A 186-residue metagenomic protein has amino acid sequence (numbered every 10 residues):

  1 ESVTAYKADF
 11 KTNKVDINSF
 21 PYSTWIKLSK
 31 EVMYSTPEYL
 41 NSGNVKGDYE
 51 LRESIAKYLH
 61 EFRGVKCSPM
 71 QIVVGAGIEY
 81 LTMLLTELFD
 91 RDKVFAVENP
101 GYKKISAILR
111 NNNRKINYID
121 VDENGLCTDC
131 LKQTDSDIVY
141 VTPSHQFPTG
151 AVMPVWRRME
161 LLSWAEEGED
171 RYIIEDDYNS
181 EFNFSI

Functional and structural regions predicted by a protein language model:
E1-K30: N-terminal basic, amphipathic alpha-helical segments
S29-D170, S180-F182: Conserved core of the PLP fold type I
D176-D177: Walker B catalytic acidic pair
I186: Extended, polar beta-sheet/loop recognition surfaces of beta-rich domains that mediate binding to diverse ligands
